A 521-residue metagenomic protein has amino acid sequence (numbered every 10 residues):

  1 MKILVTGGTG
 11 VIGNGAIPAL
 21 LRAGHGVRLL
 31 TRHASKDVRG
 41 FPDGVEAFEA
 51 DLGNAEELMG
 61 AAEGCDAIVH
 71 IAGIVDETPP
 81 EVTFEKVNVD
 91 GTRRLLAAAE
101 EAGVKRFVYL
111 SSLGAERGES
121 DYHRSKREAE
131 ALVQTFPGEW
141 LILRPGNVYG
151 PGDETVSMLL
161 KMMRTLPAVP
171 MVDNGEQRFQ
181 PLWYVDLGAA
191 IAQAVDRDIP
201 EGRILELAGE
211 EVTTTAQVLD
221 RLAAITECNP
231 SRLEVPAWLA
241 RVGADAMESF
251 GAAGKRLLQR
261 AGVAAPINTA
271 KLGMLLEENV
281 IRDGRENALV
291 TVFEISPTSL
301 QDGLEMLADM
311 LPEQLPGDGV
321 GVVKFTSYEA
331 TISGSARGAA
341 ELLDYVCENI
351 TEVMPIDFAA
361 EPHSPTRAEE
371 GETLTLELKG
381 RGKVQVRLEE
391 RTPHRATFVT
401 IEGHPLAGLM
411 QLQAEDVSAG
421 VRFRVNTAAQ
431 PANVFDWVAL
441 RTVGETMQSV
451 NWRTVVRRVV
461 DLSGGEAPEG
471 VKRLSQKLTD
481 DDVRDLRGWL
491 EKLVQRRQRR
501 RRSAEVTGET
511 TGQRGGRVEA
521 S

Functional and structural regions predicted by a protein language model:
I3-A23: N-terminal Rossmann NAD(P)H-binding glycine-rich loop of SDR-like oxidoreductase domains
S35-R94, A98-E101, L113-G118: NAD(P)H-binding glycine-rich loop region in Rossmannoid oxidoreductase-like domains and their noncatalytic homologs
S111, A131-P151: Conserved beta-loop-beta element that borders a ligand/cofactor-binding pocket
E154-V156, N174-V195, G202-E206: Substrate-positioning beta->alpha
R197-P266, I281-G317: Mid/C-terminal beta-alpha module of Rossmann-like enzyme folds, strongest in SDR-family dehydrogenases/epimerases
S299-Q301, E305-E377, R484-S521: Hydrophobic ligand-binding cavity/cleft-lining segments
E377-A419, Q430, W489-Q498, G515-A520: Hydrophobic-ligand binding "helix-grip"
A429-L490: A conserved amphipathic terminal alpha-helix motif
